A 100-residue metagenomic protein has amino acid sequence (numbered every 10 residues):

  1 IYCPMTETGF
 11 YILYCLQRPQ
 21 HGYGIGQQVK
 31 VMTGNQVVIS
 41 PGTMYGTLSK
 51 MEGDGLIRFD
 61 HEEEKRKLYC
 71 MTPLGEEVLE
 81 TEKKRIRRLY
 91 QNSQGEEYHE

Functional and structural regions predicted by a protein language model:
Y2-T43: N-terminal helix-turn-helix DNA-binding core of bacterial DNA-binding proteins
L13-L16, L48, L56, L79: Generic leucine side-chain signal with a strong bias for well-ordered alpha-helical environments
M44-M51: Basic amphipathic alpha-helical segments that dock to polyanions
E52-E64, C70: Beta-hairpin "wing" of winged helix-turn-helix
E64-K83: Basic, amphipathic "hinge/linker" alpha-helix immediately C-terminal to the N-terminal HTH DNA-binding motif
E77-E100: Amphipathic alpha-helical dimerization/coiled-coil segments that flank or bridge DNA-binding/regulatory modules
